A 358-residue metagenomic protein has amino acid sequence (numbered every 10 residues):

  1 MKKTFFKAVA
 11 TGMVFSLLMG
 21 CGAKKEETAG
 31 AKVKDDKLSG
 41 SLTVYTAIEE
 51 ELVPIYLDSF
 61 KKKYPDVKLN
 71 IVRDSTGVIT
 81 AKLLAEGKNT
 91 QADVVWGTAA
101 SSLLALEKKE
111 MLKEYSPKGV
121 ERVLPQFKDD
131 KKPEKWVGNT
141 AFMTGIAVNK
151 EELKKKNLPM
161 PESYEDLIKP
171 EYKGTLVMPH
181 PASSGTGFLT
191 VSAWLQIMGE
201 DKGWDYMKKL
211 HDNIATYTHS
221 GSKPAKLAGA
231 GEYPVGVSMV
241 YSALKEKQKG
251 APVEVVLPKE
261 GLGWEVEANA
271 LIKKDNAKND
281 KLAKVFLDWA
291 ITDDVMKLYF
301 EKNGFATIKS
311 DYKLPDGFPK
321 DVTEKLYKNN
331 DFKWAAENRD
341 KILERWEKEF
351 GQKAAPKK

Functional and structural regions predicted by a protein language model:
M1-S41, A354-K358: Short, low-complexity disordered leader/linker segments with a strong preference for bacterial N-terminal type II
K32-I48, V67-V72, T175-L176: Short, well-ordered beta-strand elements
T46-P54, D74-G77, Q91-A225, G229: Extracytoplasmic ligand-binding site segments that recognize negatively charged/polar headgroups
S101-A105, G229, P234-P252: A ligand-binding cleft/hinge motif common to bilobed small-molecule-binding domains
A147-E152, S192, V266-N279, L298-Y299: A bilobed periplasmic-binding-protein/Venus flytrap-type ligand-binding module shared by bacterial periplasmic
E171-P179, W289-K313: Periplasmic-binding protein-like
Y206-H211, Y217, K249-K273: Periplasmic-binding protein-like
K328-K358: Conserved C-terminal helix/tail region of periplasmic/extracytoplasmic solute-binding proteins
